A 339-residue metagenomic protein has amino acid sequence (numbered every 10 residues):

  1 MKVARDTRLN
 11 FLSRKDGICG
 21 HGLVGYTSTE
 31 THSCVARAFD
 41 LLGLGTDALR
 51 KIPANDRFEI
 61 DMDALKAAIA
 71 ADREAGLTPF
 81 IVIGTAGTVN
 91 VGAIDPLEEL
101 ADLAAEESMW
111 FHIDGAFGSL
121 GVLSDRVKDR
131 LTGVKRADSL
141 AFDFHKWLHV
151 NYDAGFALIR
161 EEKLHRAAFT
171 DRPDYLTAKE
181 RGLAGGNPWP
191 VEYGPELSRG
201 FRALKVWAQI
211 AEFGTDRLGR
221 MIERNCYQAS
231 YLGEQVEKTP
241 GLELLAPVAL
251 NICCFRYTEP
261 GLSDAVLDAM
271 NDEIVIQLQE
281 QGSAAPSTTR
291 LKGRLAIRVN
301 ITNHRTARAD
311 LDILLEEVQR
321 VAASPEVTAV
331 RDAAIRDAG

Functional and structural regions predicted by a protein language model:
M1-R166: Conserved PLP-enzyme active-site core in the AAT-like
E30-H32, D56-R57, G87-V89, G118 (+11 more regions): Short, glycine-/Ser/Thr-/acidic-enriched flexible segments
F39, A104, V236-E237, L278-Q279: A generic structural signal for well-ordered alpha-helical segments
A67, E98-D102, E106, Y231 (+3 more regions): Alpha-helical scaffolding segments of alpha/beta enzyme cores, especially the outer helices of TIM-barrel or partial
E107, T132-P240, R336: Active-site C-terminal subdomain of aminotransferase-like
E243-V248, P286-R290: Short beta-strand
L244-L278: Conserved PLP-binding catalytic core of the aspartate aminotransferase-like
L291-G339: PLP-dependent enzyme catalytic core of the Aspartate aminotransferase-like
